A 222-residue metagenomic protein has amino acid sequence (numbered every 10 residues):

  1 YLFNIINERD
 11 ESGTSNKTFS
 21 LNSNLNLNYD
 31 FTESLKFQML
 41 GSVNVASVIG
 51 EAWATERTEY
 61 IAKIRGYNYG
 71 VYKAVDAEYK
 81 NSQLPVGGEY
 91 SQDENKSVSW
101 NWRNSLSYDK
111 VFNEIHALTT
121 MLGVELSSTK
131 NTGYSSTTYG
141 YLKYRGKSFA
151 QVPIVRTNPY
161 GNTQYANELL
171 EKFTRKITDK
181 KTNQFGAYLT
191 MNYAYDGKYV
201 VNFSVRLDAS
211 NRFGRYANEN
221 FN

Functional and structural regions predicted by a protein language model:
Y1-N4, E56-N81, T132-F173: Surface-exposed loop/turn segments flanking beta-strands in extracellular/periplasmic regions
I5-A52, G88-N113, A117-T119, S127-S135 (+2 more regions): Outer-membrane beta-barrel transmembrane strands
G50-E56, G133-Y139, G214-N220: Outer-membrane beta-barrel translocator domains and adjoining extracellular loop/strand segments of Gram-negative
S99, N220-N222: Short, solvent-exposed loop/turn segments at the edges of secondary structure
A209-N211: Active-site beta-strand/loop architecture of penicillin-binding DD-peptidases
